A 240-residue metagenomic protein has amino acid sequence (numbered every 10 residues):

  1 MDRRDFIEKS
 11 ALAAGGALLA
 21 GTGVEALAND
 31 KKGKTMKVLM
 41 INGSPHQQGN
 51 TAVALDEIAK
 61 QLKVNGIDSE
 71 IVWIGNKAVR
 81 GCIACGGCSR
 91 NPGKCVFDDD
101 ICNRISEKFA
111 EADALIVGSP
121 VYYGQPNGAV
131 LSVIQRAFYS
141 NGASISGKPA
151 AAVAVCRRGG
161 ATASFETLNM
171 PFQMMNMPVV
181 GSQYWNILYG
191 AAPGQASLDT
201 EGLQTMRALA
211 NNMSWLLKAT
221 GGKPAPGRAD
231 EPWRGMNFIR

Functional and structural regions predicted by a protein language model:
M1-A14: N-terminal secretory signal peptides and thylakoid transit peptides that target proteins across membranes
T22-A54: C-terminal segment of N-terminal export signals and the immediately downstream linker at the start of the mature
M36, R90-Y184: Helix-loop-strand module that forms the ligand-binding subsite of alpha/beta enzymes
E57-I67: A short, Lys/Arg-enriched amphipathic alpha-helix followed by its capping loop at the start of a domain
N65-E70, M177: A generic structural motif
G75-G93, Q195: N-terminal beta-loop-helix "entrance" segment that forms/cooperates in small-molecule cofactor or anionic ligand
P178-R240: Glycine-rich phosphate/pyrophosphate-binding loop and the adjoining helix
